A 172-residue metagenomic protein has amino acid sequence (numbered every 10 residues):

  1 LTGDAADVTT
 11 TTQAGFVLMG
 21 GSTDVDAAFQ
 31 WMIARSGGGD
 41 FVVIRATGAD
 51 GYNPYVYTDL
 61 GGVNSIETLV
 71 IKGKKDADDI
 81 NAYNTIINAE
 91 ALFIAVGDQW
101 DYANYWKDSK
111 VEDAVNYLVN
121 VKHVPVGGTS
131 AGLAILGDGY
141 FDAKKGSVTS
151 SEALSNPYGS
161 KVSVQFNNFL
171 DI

Functional and structural regions predicted by a protein language model:
L1-D101: Extended, subdomain-level signal for the structured scaffold at the beginning of enzyme domains
N104-I172: Class I SAM-dependent methyltransferase SAM-binding "motif I" and its flanking Rossmann-like core
